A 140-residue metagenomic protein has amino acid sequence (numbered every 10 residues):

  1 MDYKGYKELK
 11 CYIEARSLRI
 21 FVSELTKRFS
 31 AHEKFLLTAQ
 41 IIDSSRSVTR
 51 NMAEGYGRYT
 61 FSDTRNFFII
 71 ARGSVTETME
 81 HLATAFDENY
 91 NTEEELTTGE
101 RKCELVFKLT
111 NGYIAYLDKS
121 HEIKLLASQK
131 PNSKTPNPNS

Functional and structural regions predicted by a protein language model:
M1-S140: Amphipathic alpha-helical assembly/interaction segments
